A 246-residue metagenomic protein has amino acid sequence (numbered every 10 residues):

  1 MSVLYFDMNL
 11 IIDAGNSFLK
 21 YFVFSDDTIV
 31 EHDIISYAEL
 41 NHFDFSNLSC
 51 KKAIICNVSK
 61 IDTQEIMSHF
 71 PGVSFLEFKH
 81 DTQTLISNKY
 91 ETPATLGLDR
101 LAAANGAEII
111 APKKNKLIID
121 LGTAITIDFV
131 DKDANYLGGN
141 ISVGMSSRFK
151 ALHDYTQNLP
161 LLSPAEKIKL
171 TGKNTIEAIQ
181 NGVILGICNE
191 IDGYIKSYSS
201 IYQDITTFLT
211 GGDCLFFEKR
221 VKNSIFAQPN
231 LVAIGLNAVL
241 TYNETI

Functional and structural regions predicted by a protein language model:
M1-T84: N-terminal glycine/serine-rich phosphate-binding loop of ATP-dependent small-molecule kinases, especially carbohydrate
Y5-V30, A107, K113-Y136, L152 (+1 more regions): Gly/Thr-rich phosphate-binding beta-strand-loop-beta motif of the actin/hexokinase/Hsp70
F18, I55-T63, D204-R220: Glycine-rich phosphate-binding loops at beta-strand->alpha-helix junctions
H69-E77, E91-P93, K222-N230: Active-site regions of enzymes building and remodeling cell-envelope glycoconjugates
S87-L98: ATP-dependent adenylate-handling ligase core
L98, A102-P112, L137-I179, V239 (+1 more regions): Glycine-rich phosphate-binding loop plus the immediately following alpha-helix
Q157, I225-I246: Glycine-rich phosphate-binding/hydrolytic loop that grips phosphoryl groups
K167-Q203, D213-F216, S224-I225: Adenine-nucleotide phosphate-binding core of ATP-dependent small-molecule kinases
